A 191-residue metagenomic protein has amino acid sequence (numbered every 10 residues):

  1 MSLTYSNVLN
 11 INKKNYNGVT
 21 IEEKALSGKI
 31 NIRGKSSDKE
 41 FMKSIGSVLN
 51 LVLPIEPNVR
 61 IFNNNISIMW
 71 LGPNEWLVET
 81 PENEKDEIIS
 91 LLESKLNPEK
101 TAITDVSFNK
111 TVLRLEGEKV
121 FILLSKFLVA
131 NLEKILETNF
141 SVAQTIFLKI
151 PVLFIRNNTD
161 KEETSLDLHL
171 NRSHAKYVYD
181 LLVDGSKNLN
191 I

Functional and structural regions predicted by a protein language model:
M1-I191: Basic, glycine/lysine-rich polyanion-binding surfaces/domains
